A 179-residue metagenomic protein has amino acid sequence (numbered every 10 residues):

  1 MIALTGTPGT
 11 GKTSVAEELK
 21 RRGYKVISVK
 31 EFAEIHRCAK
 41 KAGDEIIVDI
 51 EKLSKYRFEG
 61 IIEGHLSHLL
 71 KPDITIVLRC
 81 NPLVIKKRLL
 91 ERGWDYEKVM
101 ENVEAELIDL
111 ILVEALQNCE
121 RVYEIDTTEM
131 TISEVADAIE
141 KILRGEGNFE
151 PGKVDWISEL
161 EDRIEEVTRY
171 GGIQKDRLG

Functional and structural regions predicted by a protein language model:
L4: Hydrophobic anchor at the beta1->P-loop junction of P-loop NTPases
T7, L19: P-loop (Walker A) phosphate-binding loop of NTP-binding proteins
K12: Conserved lysine of the Walker
V15-A16: Post-Walker A alpha-helix
Y24-L70, L83, D155, G172-Q174: ATP-dependent small-molecule kinase phosphotransfer cores that center on conserved nucleotide phosphate-binding segments
G60, T75-V77, V122-E124: Short, well-ordered beta-strand core segments
C80-Y123, E129-M130: A glycine- and Lys/Arg-enriched "phosphate-lid" helix/loop adjacent to the NTP-binding pocket of small-molecule kinases
Q117-G179: NTP-dependent small-molecule kinase module
